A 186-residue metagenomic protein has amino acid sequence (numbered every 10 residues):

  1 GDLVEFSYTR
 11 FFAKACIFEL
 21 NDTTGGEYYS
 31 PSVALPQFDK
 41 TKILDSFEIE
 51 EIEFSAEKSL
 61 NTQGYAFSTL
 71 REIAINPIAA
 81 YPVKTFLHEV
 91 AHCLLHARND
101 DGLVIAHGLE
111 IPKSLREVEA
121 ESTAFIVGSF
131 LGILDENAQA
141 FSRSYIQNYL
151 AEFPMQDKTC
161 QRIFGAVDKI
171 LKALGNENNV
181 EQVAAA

Functional and structural regions predicted by a protein language model:
G1-A186: N-terminal accessory/interface modules of nucleic-acid-binding and processing proteins
